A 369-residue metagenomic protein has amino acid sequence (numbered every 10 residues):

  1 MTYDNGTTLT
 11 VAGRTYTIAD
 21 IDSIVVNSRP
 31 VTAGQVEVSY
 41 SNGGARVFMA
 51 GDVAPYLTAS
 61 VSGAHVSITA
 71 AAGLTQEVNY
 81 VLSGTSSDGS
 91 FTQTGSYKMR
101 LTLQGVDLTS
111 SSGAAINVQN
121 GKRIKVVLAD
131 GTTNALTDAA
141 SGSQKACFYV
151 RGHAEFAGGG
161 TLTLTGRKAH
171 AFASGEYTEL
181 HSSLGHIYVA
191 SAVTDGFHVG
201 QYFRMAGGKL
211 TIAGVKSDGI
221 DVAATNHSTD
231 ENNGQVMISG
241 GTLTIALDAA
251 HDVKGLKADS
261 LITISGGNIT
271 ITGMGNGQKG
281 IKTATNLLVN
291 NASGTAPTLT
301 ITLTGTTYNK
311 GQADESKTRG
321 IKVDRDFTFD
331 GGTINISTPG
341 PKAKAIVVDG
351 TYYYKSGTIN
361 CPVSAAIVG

Functional and structural regions predicted by a protein language model:
M1-R29: Compositionally biased alpha-helical segments
R29-G369: A composition-driven surface/loop motif
